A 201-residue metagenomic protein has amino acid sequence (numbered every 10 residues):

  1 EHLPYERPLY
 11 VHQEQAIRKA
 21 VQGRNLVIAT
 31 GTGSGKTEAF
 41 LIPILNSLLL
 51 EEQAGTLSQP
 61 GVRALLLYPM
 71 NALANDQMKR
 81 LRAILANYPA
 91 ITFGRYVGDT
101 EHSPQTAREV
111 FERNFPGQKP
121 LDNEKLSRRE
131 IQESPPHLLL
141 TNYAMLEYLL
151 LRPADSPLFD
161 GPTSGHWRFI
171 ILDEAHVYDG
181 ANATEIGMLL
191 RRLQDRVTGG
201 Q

Functional and structural regions predicted by a protein language model:
E1-Q201: N-terminal helicase ATP-binding lobe
